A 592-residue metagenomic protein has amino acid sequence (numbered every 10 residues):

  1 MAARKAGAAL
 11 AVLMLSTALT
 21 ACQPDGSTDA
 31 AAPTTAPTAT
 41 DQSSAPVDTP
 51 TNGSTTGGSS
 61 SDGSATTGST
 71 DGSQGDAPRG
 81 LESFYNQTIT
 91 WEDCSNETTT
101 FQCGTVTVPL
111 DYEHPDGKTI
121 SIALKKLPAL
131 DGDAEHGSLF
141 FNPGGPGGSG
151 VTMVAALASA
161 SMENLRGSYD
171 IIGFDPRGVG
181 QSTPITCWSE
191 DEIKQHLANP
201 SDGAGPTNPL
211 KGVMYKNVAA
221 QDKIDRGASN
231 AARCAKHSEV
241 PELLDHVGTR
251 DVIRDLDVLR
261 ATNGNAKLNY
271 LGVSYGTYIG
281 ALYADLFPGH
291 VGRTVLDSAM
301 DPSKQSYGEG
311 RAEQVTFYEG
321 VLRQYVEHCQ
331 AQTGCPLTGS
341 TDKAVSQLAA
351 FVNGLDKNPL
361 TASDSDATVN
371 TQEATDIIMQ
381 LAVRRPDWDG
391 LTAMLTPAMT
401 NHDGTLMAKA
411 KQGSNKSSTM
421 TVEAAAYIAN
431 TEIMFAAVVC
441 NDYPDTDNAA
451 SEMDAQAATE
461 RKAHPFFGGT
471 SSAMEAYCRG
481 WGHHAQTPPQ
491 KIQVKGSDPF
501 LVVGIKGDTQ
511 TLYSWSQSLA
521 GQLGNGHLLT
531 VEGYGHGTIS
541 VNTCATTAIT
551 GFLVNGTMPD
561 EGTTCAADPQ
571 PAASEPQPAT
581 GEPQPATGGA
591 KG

Functional and structural regions predicted by a protein language model:
M1-L13, N269: N-terminal export and membrane-targeting signals
A3-R4, D202-K211, K409-V422, S451-A455: Short, charged low-complexity linear segments at domain edges
A8, A30, D301-P302: Long hydrophobic alpha-helical segments typical of transmembrane helices together with their membrane-interfacial
T17-A21: C-terminal motif of bacterial Sec signal peptides marking the signal peptidase cleavage site
Q23-N52: Short, low-complexity, disordered segments immediately C-terminal to signal peptides in bacterial exported proteins
D41-Q74, S574-G592: Ser/Thr/Gly/Pro-rich low-complexity, disordered linker/stalk segments of secreted and cell-surface proteins
G72-E373, A437-V439, Y443-G592: Gly/Pro-rich cap/lid or specificity-loop segments adjacent to the active site
A331-A437: Alpha/beta-hydrolase-fold enzymes
